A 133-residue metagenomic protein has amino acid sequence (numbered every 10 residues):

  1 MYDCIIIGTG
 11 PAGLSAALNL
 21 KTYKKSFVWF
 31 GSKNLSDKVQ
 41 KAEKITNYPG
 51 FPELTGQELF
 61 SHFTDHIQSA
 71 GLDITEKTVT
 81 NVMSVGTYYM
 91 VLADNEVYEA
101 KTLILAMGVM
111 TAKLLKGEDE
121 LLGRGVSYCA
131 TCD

Functional and structural regions predicted by a protein language model:
M1-I5, T22, I74-D133: FAD-binding core/adjacent interface of flavoenzyme oxidoreductases
I5-I7, T22-K41: Glycine-rich FAD pyrophosphate-binding loop
G10: Glycine-rich NAD(P) Rossmann-fold beta1-alpha1 loop
G13-L14: N-terminal Rossmann-fold NAD(P) dinucleotide-binding loop
A17, K21: Gly/Ala-rich phosphate-binding loop of Rossmann-like dinucleotide-binding domains, activating on the conserved
K33-L35, E53, M110, T131-C132: Short, acidic/turn-prone active-site loops that include or flank metal/cofactor- and phosphate-binding residues
Q40-V97: N-terminal Rossmann-like dinucleotide/flavin-binding domain of flavoprotein oxidoreductases that bind FAD/FMN
